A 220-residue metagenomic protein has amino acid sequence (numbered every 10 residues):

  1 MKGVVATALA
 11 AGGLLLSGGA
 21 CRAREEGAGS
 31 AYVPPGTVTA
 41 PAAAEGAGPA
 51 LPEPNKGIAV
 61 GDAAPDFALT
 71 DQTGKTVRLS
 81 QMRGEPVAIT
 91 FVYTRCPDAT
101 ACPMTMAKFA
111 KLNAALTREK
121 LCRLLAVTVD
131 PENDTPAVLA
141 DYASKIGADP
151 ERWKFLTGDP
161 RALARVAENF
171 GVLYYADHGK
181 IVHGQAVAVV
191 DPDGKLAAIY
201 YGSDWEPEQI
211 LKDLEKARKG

Functional and structural regions predicted by a protein language model:
M1-D66, G220: N-terminal targeting signals for export/organelle localization
D62, P86, V92-R95, N113-K120 (+5 more regions): Sec/Tat-exported extracytoplasmic proteins
D62-A64, M82-A88, C122, D134 (+1 more regions): Extracytoplasmic
A68-L69, V189: Hydrophobic beta-strand positions
S80-M104: Short active-site neighborhood of thiol/selenol oxidoreductases, capturing the structured segment around
M104-V166: Structural microenvironment flanking redox-active thiols in thiol-disulfide oxidoreductases
W153, A164, F170-A176, K180-V187: Structural micro-motif
D177-G220: Thiol-/selenol-based redox modules, centered on thioredoxin-like and closely related oxidoreductase domains
